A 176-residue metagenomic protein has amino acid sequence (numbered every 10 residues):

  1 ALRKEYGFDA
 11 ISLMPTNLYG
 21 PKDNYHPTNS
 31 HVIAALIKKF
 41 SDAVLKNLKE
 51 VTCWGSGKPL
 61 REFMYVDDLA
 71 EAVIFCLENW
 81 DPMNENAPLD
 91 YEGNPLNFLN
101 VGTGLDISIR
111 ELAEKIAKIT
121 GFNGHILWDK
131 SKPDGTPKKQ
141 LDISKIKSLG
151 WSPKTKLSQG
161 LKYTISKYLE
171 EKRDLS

Functional and structural regions predicted by a protein language model:
A1-N24, A34-I37, L45-T52, G93: Conserved beta-loop-beta element that borders a ligand/cofactor-binding pocket
N24, T28, S56: Active-site "substrate specificity/gating" loop of NAD(P)-dependent dehydrogenases, especially the short-chain
L36, D42-S176: C-terminal substrate-binding subdomain of Rossmann-fold SDR/epimerase-dehydratase oxidoreductases
